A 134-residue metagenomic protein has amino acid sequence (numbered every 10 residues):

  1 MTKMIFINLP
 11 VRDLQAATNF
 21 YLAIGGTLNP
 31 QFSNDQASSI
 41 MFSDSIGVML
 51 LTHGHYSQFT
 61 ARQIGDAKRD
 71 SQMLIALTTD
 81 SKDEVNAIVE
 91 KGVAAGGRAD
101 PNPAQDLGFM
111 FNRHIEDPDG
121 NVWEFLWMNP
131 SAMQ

Functional and structural regions predicted by a protein language model:
M1-T18, Q72-L77, M128-Q134: N-terminal beta-strand motif that seeds the catalytic metal site of vicinal oxygen chelate
T2, S43-S45, K68-Q72: Short connector loops at helix/strand junctions that flank enzyme active sites, especially segments positioning acidic
N8-S57: Core segments of cupin and vicinal oxygen chelate
Y21-I24, G47, D66-K68, F125 (+1 more regions): Membrane-topology and secretion signals of cell-surface/extracellular proteins
S39, V89-Q134: Vicinal oxygen chelate
F59-G65: Short beta-strand/turn micro-motifs at beta-sheet edges
M73-E90, G96-G97: Mid-chain, well-packed structural core segment of small domains
